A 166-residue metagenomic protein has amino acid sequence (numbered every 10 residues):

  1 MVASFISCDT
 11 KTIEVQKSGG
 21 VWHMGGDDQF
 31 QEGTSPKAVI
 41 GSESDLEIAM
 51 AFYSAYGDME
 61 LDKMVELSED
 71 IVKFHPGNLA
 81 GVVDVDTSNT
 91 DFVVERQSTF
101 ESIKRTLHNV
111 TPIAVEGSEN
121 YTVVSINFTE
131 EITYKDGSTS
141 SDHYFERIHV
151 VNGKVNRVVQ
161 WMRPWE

Functional and structural regions predicted by a protein language model:
A3-S7: C-terminal motif of bacterial Sec signal peptides marking the signal peptidase cleavage site
C8-D58: Short, low-complexity N-terminal intrinsically disordered segments enriched in polar/charged residues
E14-Q16, S141-E166: Short beta-strand edge/turn micro-motifs at domain boundaries
L61-A114, T122: A solvent-exposed, acidic/Ser-Thr-rich amphipathic alpha-helical stretch
S68, F128-I132, M162: Short beta-strand segments enriched in hydrophobic/aromatic residues within well-folded beta-rich domains
G81, T99, E131-S141: Short, cysteine-centered beta-strand-loop-beta hairpins and adjacent loop/turn segments enriched in charged/polar
H108-T111, N127-T133: Generic short beta-strand segments
S118-V123, S138-S140: A generic structural micro-feature
